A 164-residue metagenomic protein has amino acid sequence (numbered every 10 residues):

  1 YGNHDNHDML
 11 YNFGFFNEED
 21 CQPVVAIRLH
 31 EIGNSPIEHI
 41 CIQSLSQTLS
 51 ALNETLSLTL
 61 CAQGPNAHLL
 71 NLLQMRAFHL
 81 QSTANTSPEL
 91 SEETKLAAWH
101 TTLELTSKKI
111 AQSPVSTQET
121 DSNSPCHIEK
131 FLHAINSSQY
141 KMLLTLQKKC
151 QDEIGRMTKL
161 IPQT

Functional and structural regions predicted by a protein language model:
Y1-N3: Conserved catalytic-core segments centered on acid/base and nucleophilic motifs
D5-T164: Charged low-complexity "KEKE/polyampholyte" interaction tracts
